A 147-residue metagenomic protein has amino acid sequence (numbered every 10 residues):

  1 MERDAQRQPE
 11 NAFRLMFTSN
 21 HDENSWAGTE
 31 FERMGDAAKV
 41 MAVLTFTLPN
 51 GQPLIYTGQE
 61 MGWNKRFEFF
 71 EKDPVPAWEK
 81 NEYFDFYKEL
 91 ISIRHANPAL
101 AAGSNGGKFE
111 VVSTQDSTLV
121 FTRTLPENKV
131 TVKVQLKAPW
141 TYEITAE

Functional and structural regions predicted by a protein language model:
M1-F70, T114-Q115, V132-T141: Conserved alpha/beta catalytic core and glycan-binding cleft of carbohydrate-active enzymes
E2-R3, I55-Y56, N64-A146: Glycan-recognition and catalytic regions of carbohydrate-active enzymes
